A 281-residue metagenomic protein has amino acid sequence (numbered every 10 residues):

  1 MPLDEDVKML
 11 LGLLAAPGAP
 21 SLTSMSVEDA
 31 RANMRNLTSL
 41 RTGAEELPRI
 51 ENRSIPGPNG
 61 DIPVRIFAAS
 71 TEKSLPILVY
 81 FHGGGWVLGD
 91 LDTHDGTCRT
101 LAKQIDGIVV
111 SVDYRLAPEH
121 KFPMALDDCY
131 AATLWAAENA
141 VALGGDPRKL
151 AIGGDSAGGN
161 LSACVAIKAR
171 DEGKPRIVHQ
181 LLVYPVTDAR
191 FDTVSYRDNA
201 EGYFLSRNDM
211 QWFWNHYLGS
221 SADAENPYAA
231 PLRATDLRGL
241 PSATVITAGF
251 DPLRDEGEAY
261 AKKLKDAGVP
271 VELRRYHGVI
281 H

Functional and structural regions predicted by a protein language model:
P2-M25, A32-R35, S39-H281: Alpha/beta-hydrolase superfamily serine-hydrolase fold, recognizing
